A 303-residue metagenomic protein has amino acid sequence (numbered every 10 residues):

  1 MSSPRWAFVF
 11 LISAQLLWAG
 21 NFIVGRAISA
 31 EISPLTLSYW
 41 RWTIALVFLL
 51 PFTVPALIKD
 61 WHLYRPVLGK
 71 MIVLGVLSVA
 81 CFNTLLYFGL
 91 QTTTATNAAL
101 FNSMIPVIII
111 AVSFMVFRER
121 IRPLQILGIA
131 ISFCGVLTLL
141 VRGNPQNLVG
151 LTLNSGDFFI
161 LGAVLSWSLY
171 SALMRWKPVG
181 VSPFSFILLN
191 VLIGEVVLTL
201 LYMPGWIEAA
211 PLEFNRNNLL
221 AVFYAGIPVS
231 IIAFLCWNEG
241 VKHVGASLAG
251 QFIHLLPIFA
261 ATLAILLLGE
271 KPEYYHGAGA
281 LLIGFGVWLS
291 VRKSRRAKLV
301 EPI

Functional and structural regions predicted by a protein language model:
M1-T36, V149-W176, E301-I303: Glycine-/small-residue-enriched transmembrane alpha-helix faces in small-molecule transporters and effluxers
W6-F10, T36-F52, V73, I126-T138 (+3 more regions): Hydrophobic alpha-helical transmembrane segments of multi-pass integral membrane proteins, especially transporters
L17, N21-F22, L50-N102, T138 (+1 more regions): Specific transmembrane alpha-helical segments of multi-pass solute transporters/efflux pumps, especially DMT/EamA
V24-P34, Q91, L140-L153, M203-N217 (+2 more regions): Membrane-interface helix termini and inter-helical loops of multi-pass transporters
I28, L37, R41, G89 (+6 more regions): Hydrophobic/aromatic residues within transmembrane alpha-helices of multi-pass small-molecule transporters
S38-W40, V79, N83-T84, N97-M104 (+2 more regions): Helix-helix packing/entry segments at the starts of transmembrane helices
F48-A56, D60, I105-A130, I258-A278: C-terminal transmembrane-helix exit sites in multi-pass transporters
L49, I121-G143, L198, H254 (+2 more regions): Hydrophobic transmembrane alpha-helices of multi-pass small-molecule transport proteins
